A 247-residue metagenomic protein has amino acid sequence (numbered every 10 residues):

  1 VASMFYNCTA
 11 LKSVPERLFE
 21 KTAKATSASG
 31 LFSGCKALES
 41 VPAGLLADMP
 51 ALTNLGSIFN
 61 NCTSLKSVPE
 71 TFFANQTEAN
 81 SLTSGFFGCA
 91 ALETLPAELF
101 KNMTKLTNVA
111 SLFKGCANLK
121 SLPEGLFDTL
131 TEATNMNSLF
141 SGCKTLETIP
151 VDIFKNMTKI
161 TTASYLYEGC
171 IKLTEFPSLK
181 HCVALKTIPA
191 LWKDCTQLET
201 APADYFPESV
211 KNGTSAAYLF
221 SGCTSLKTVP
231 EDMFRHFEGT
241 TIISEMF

Functional and structural regions predicted by a protein language model:
A2-F247: Negatively charged
